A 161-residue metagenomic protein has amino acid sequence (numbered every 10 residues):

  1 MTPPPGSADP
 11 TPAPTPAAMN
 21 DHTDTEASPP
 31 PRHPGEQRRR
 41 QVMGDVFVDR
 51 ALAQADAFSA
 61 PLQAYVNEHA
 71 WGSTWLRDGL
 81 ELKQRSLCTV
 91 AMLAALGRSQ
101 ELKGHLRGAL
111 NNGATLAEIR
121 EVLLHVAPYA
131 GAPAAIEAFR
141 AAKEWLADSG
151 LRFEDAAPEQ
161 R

Functional and structural regions predicted by a protein language model:
T2-K83, N111, E137-R161: Acidic, glycine/proline-rich low-complexity segments that act as flexible tails and inter-domain linkers
N67, Q84-R85, L102, I119: N-terminal alpha-helical segment
A70, M92-R98, A130-G131: Short alpha-helix boundary/capping elements
R85-L93, L123: Short, structured motif recognition centered on aromatic/hydrophobic residues
A95-L123: Mid-chain, well-packed structural core segment of small domains
R107, L124-A127, R140-K143: Short amphipathic alpha-helical surface patches that mediate protein-protein
E121-V126, P158-R161: Short linear loop/turn motifs
A132-I136: Substrate/cofactor-recognition hotspot
